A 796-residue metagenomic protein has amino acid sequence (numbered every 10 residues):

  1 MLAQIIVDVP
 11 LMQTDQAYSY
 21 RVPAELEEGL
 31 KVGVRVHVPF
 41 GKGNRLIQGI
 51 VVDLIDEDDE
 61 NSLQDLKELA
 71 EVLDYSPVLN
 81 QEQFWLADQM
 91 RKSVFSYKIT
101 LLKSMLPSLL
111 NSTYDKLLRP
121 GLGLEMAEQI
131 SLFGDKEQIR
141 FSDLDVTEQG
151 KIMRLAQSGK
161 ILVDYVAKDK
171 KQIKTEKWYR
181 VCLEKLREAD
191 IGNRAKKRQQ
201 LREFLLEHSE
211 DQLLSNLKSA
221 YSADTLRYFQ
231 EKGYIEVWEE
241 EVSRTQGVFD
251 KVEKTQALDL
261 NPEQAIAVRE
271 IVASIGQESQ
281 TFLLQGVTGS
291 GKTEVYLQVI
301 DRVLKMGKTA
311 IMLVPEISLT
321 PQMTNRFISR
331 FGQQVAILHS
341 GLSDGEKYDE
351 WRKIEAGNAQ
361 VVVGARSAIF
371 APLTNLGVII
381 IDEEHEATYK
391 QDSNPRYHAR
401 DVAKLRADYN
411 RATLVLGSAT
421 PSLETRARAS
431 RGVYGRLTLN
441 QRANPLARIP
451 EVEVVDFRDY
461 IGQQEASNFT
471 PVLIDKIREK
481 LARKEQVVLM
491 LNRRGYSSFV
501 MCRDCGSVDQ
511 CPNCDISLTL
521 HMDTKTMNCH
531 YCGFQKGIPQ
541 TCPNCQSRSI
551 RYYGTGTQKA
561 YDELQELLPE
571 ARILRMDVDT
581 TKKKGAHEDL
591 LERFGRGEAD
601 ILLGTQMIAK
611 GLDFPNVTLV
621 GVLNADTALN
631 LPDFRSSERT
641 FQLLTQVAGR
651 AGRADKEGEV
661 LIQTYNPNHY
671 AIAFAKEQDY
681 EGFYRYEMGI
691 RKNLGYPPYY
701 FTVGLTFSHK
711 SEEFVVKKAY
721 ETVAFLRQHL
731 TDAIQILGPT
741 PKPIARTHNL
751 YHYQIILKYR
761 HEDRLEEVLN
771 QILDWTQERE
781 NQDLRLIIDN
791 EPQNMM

Functional and structural regions predicted by a protein language model:
M1-V362, I369-V402, R406-S418, G432-N444 (+4 more regions): Accessory, non-ATPase domains that flank or precede helicase/AAA+ motor cores in DNA-metabolism machines
D8, Q129-L132, K692-P697, K742-H748: Short, flexible, solvent-exposed loop/turn segments with mixed acidic/basic and small polar residues
D164, W238, G364, M490 (+4 more regions): Solvent-exposed beta-strand sheet faces enriched in polar/charged residues
T255-N261, A265, Q277-V716, Q754-I755 (+2 more regions): Inter-lobe coupling/hinge segments of SF2-like helicase ATPases
E713-Q728: Extracytoplasmic/periplasmic
A724, Q728-H748, L773, L786 (+1 more regions): A carboxyl-terminal module marker
